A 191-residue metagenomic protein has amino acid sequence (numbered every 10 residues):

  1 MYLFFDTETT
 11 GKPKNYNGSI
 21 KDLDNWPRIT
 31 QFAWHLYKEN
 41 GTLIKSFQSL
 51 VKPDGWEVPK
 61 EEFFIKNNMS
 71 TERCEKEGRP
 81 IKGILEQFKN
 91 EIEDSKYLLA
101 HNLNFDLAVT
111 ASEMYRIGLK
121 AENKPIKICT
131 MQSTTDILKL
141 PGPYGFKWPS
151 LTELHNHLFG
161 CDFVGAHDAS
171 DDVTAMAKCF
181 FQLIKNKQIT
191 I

Functional and structural regions predicted by a protein language model:
M1-I117, T152-C161, H167: Conserved non-catalytic scaffold segment of RNase H-like nuclease domains
K12-K14, T135, K178: Conserved protein kinase catalytic core
L119-I126: Glycine/proline-rich, flexible active-site/cofactor-binding loop segments that harbor closely spaced acidic
I128-F146: Short alpha-helix plus adjacent loop in nuclease-associated cores
I137, C161-D162: Substrate-binding clefts and substrate-entry loops adjacent to catalytic sites of polymer-processing enzymes acting on
K147-L151: Juxtamembrane/interfacial segments flanking transmembrane helices
N156-L158, S170-I191: Acidic two-metal-ion nuclease catalytic site recognized across multiple nuclease folds, prominently DnaQ/RNase D-T
